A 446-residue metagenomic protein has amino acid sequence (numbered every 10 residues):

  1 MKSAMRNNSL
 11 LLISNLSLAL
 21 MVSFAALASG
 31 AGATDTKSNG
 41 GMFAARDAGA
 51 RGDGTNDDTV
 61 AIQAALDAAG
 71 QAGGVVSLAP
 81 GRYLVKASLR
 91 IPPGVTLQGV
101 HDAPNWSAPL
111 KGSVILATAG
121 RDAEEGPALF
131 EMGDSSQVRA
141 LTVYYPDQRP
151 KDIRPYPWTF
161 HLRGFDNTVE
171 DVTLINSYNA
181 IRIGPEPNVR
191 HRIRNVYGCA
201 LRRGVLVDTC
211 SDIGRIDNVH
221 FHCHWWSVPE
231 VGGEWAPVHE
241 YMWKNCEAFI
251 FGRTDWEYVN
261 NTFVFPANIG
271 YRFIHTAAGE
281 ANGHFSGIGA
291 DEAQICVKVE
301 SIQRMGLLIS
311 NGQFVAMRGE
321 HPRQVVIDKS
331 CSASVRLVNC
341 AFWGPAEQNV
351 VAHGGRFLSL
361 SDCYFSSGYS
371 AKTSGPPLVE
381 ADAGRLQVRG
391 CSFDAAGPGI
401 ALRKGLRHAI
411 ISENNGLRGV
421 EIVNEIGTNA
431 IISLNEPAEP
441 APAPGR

Functional and structural regions predicted by a protein language model:
S3-S17: Bacterial N-terminal signal peptides that target proteins for export
S14-A26: Bacterial N-terminal signal peptides
G41, G74, G81, A87 (+30 more regions): The right-handed parallel beta-helix/beta-solenoid scaffold, focusing on the short coil/turn and N-cap positions
A45-A79: Acidic Gly/Asp/Thr-rich repetitive segments characteristic of extracellular carbohydrate-active and adhesion proteins
Q63-Q71, Y83-Q98, P104-A140, Y144-D166 (+5 more regions): Extracellular beta-strand-rich solenoid/capping regions of secreted or surface-exposed proteins that bind or remodel
A79, K86, P92, Q98-V100 (+32 more regions): Feature marks extracellular polysaccharide-active and adherence modules
K111-F130, P150-H161, N176-I183, C199-S211 (+8 more regions): Extracellular beta-strand/beta-solenoid scaffold signature
I400-G445: Leucine-rich solenoid repeat scaffolds
